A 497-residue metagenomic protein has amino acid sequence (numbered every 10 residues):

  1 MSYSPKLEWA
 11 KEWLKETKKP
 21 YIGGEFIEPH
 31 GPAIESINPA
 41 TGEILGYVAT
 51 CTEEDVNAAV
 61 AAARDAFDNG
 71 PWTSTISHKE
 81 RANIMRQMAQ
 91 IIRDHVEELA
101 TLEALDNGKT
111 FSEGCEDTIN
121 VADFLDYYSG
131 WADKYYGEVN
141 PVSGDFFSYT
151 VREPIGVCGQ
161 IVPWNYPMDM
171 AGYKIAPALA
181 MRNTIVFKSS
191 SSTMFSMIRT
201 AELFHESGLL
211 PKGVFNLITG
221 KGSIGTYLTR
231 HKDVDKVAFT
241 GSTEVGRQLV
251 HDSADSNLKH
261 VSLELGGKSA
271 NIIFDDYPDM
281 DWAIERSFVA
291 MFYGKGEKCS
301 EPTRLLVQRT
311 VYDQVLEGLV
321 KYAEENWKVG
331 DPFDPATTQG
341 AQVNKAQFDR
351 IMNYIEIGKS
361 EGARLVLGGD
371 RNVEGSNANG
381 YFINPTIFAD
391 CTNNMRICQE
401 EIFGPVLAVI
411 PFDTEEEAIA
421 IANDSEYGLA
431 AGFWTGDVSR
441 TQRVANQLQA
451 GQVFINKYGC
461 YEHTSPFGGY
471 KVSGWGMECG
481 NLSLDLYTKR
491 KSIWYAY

Functional and structural regions predicted by a protein language model:
M1-T41, A66: Hydrophobic face of amphipathic alpha-helices that form TPR/SEL1-like repeat modules and related alpha-solenoid
G42, R81, E103, R182 (+8 more regions): Residue-level signal for inorganic ion chemistry
E43-G46, L209, V234, E324 (+2 more regions): Conserved C-terminal structural/oligomerization subdomain of aldehyde/semialdehyde dehydrogenase
I44-C51, D68-T73, Q160, N271-D275 (+5 more regions): Short, well-ordered beta-strand elements within core beta-sheets of diverse protein domains
L45-Y135: Glycine-rich loop-to-alpha-helix module at the N-terminal edge of alpha/beta enzyme cores
Y136-W282, F412: Rossmann-like NAD(P) dinucleotide-binding subdomain of oxidoreductase/dehydrogenase enzymes
T184-V186, L365, Q452: A short hydrophobic/small-residue beta-strand
E206, E244-T392, I455: ALDH superfamily catalytic-core signature
